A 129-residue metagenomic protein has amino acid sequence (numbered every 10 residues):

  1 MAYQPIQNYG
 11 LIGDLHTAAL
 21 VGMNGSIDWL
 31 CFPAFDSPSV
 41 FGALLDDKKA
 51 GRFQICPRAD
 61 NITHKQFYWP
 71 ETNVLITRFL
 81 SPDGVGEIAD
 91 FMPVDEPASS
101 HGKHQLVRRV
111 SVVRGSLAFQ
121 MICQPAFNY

Functional and structural regions predicted by a protein language model:
A2-Y129: Beta-sandwich/jelly-roll carbohydrate-recognition scaffolds of carbohydrate-active enzymes
